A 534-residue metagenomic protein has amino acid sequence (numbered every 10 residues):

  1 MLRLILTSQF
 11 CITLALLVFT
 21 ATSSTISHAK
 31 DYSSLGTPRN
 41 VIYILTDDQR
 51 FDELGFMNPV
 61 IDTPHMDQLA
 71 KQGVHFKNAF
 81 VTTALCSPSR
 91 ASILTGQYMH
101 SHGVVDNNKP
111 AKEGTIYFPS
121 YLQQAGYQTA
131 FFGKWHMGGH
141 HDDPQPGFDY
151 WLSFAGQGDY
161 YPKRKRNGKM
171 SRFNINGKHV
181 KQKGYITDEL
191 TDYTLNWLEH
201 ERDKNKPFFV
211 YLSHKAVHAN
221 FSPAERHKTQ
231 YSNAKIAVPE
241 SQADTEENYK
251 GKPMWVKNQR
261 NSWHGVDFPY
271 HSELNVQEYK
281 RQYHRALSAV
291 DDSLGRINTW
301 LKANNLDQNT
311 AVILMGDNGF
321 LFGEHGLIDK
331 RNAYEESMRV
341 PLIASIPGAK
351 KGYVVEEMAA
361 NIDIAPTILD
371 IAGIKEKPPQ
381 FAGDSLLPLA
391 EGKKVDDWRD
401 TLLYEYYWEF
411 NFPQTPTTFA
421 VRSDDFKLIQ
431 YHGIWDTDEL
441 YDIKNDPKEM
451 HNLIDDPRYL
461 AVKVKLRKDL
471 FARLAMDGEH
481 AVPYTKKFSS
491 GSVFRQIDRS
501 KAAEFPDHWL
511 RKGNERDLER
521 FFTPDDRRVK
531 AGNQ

Functional and structural regions predicted by a protein language model:
M1-I12: Bacterial N-terminal signal peptides that target proteins for export
S8, F19-H432, D436-E439, P447-K468 (+1 more regions): Formylglycine-dependent sulfatase
A15-L16: Alpha-helical transmembrane segments
P457-Q496: A contiguous, mid-protein "functional segment" used to position or interact with cofactors/ions or partner subunits
